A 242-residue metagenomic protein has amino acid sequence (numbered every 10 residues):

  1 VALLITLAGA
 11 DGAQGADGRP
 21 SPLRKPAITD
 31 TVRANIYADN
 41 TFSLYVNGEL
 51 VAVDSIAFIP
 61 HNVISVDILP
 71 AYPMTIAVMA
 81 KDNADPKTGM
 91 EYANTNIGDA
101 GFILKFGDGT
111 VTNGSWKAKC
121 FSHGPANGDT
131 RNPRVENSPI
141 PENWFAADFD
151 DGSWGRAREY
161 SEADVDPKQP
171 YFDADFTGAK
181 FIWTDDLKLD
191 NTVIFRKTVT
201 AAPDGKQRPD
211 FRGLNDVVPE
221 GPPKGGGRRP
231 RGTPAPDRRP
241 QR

Functional and structural regions predicted by a protein language model:
V1-A8: Bacterial N-terminal signal peptides
D11-G12: C-terminal region of N-terminal signal peptides and the immediate post-cleavage residues of exported proteins
G15-A52, N62-G232, R238-R242: Beta-strand-rich recognition domains
A57-P60: Aromatic- and Gly/Pro-enriched, solvent-exposed loop/edge beta-strand patches characteristic of beta-rich domains
